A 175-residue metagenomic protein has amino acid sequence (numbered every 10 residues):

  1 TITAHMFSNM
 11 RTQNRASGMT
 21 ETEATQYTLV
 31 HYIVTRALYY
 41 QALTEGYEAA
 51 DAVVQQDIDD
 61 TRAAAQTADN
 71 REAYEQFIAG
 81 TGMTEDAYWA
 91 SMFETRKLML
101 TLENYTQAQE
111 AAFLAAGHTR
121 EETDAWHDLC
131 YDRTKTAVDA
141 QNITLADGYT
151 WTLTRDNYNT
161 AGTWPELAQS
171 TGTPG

Functional and structural regions predicted by a protein language model:
T1-E85: N-terminal targeting/tethering segments
Q76-G175: PPIase-associated folding chaperone regions across multiple families
